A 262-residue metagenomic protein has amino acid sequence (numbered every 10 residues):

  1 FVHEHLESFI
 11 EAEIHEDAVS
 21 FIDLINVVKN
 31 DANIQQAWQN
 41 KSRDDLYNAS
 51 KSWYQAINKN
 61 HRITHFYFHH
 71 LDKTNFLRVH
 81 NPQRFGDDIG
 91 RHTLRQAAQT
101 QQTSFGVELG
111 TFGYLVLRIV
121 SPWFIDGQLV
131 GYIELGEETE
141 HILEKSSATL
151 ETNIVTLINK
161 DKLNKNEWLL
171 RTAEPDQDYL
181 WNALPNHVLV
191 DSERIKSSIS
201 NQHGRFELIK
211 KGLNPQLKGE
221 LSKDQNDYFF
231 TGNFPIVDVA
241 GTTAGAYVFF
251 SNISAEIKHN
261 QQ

Functional and structural regions predicted by a protein language model:
F1-D44, N48, S52-T64, T103 (+3 more regions): Juxtamembrane extracytoplasmic/periplasmic/luminal helical "stalk" adjacent to the first N-terminal
Q36-A37, H70, T74-N81, R118 (+2 more regions): Amphipathic coiled-coil signal-relay and dimerization helices
Q55-G136, E144-S146, L213-N226: Extracytoplasmic/periplasmic ligand-binding sensor regions of membrane-associated signaling proteins
Y67, N153-V155, V248: Soluble periplasmic/extracytoplasmic beta-strand elements of cell-envelope proteins
Y114-A148, F230-H259: Conserved beta-strands of PAS-like sensory domains
H141-N226: Intrinsic low-complexity, intrinsically disordered coil/linker regions enriched in small/polar and charged residues
